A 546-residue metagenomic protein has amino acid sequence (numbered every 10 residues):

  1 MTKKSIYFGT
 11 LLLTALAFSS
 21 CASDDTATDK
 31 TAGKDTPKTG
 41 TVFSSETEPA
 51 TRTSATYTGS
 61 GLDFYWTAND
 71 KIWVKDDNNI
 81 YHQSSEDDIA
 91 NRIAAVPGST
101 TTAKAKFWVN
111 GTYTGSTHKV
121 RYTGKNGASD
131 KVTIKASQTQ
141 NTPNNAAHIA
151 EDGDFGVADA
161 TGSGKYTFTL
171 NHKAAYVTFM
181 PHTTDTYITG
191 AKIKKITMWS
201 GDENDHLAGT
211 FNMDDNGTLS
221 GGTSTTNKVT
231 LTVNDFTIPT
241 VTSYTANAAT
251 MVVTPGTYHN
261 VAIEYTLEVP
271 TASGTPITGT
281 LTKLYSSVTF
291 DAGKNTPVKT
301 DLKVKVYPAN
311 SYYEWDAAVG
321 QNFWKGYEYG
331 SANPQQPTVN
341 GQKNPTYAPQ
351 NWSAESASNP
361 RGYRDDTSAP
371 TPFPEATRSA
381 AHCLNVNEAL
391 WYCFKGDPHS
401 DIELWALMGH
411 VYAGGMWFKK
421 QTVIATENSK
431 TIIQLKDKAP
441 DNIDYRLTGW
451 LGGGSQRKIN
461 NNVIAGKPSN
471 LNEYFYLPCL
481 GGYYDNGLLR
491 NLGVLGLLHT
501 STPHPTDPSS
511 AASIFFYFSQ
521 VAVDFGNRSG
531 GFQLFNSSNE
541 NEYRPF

Functional and structural regions predicted by a protein language model:
T2-F394, H399-A406, Y412, W417 (+1 more regions): Sec-type signal peptide cleavage vicinity
A413-F546: C-terminal, surface-exposed recognition/capping segments
